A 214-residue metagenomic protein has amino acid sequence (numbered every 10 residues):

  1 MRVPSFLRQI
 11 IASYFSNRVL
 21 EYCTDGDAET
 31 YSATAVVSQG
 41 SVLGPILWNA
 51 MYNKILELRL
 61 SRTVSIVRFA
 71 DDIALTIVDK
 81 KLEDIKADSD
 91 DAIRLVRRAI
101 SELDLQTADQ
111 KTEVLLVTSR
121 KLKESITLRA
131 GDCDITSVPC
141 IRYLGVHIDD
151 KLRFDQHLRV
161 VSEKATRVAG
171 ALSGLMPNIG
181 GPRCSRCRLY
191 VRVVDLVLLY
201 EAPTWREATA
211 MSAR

Functional and structural regions predicted by a protein language model:
M1-R2, A35, I73-R98, R153 (+1 more regions): Catalytic palm subdomain of template-directed nucleic-acid polymerases, centered on the conserved carboxylate motif
M1-S38, I77: Conserved pre-catalytic core of RNA-dependent polymerases
I11, Y22, G40, I55 (+9 more regions): Mobile genetic element proteins and their domesticated derivatives, centered on retroelements and DNA transposons
D25-A28, R94, L105-C140: Short, conserved micro-motifs composed of acidic
A35, Q39-L47, R62-S65, C133-T136 (+3 more regions): Secondary-structure capping and boundary motifs in well-ordered enzyme cores
P45-T76: Active-site palm subdomain of RNA-directed nucleic acid polymerases
F69-A70, S101-K121, R142-R214: Non-catalytic, peripheral interaction segments enriched in hydrophobic/basic residues
D72-E83, K121-K123, P139, V194: A shared catalytic/ligand-binding motif for oxyanion handling
